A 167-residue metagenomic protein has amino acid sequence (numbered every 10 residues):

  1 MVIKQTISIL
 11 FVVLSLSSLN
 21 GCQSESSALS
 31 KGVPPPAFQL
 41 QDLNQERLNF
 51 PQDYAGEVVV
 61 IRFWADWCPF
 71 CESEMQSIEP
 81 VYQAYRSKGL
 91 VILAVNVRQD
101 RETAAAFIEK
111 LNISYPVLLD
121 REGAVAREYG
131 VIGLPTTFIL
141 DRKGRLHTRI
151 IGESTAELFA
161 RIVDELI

Functional and structural regions predicted by a protein language model:
M1-Q41, E157-V163: N-terminal targeting signals for export/organelle localization
F38-V59: A short beta-strand-turn-helix
E57-V59, W64-W67, G133: Short pre-active-site segment immediately N-terminal to redox-active cysteine/selenocysteine motifs in thiol-based
R62, A94, F138-I139: Hydrophobic beta-strand core positions in alpha/beta domains
F63-P80: Conserved redox-active cysteine motifs that mediate thiol-disulfide chemistry, especially di-cysteine Cys-X(1-2)-Cys
A84-E122, L134: Conserved segment of the thioredoxin-like fold in thiol-based oxidoreductases
A106-I113, R121-E165: Thiol/disulfide oxidoreductase modules built on the thioredoxin-like
